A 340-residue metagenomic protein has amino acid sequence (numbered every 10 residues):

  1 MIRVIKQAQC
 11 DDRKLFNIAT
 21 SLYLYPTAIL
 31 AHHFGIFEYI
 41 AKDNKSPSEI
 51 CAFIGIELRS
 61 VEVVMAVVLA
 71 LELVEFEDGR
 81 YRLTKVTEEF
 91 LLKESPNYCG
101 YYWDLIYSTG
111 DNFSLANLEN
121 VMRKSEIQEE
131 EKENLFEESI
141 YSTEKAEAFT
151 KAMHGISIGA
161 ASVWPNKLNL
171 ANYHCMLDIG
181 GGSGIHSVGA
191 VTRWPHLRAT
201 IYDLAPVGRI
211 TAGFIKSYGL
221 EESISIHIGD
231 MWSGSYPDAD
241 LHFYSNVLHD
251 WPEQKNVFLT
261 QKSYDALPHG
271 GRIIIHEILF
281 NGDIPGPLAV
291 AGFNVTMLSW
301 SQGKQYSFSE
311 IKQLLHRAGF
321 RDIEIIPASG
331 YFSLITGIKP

Functional and structural regions predicted by a protein language model:
I2-K6, D11-F34, E38-N44, A52-F53 (+1 more regions): Conserved Class I S-adenosyl-L-methionine-dependent methyltransferase catalytic core
P47: Helix-turn-helix DNA-binding elements, focusing on the entry/boundary residues of the two helices that contact DNA
E62-V63, F258, E310: Alpha-helical macromolecular-interaction surfaces
V74, Y81, A199, I224-I226 (+1 more regions): Generic structural signal for residues in well-ordered beta-strands
P96-P285, F332-S333: Conserved adenosyl
I274-A318, I323-E324: C-terminal alpha-helical "lid/dimerization" subdomain adjacent to the S-adenosyl-L-methionine
G319-P340: Core SAM-dependent methyltransferase catalytic element
